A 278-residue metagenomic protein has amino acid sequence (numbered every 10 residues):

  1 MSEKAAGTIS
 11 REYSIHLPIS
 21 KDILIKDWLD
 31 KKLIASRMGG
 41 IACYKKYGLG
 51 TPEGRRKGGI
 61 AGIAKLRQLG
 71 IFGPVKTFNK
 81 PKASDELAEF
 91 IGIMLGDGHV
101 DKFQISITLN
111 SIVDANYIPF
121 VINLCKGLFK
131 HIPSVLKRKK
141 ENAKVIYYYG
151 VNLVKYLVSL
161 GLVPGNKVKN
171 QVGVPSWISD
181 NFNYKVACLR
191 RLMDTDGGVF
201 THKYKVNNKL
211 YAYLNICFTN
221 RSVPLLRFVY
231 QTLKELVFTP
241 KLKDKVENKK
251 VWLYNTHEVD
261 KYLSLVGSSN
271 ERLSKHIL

Functional and structural regions predicted by a protein language model:
M1-L278: Internal intein/HINT superfamily modules and their associated LAGLIDADG
